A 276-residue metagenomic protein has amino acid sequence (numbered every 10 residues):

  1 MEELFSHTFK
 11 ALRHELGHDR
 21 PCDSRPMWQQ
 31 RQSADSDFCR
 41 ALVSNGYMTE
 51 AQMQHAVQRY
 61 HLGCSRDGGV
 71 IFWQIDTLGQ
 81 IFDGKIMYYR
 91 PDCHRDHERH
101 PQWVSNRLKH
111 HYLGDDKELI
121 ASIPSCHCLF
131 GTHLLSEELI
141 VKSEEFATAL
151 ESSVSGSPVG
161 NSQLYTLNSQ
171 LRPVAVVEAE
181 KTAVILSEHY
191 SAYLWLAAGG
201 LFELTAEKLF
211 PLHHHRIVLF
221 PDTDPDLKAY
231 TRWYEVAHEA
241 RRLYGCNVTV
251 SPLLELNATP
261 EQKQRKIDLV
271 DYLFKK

Functional and structural regions predicted by a protein language model:
M1-F82, D115, K275: TOPRIM metal-binding catalytic domain and adjacent DNA-binding surface shared by DnaG-type primases
T8, P26, P124-H127, E138 (+7 more regions): Serine/proline-rich low-complexity intrinsically disordered segments, especially terminal tails, linkers
R13, G17, P21, S33 (+4 more regions): Intrinsically disordered, low-complexity regulatory regions of eukaryotic regulatory proteins
R20-P21, D96, D226: Intrinsically disordered, low-complexity regions enriched in Ser/Pro/Gly/Gln/His and often acidic
S24, C128-F130, V248: Residue-level detector of bioactive/disordered segments in secreted/extracellular proteins and virion assembly
W28-Q30, A56-Y60, Y89, H100-W103 (+3 more regions): Aromatic side chains
I71-H213: Phosphate-handling DNA/RNA-contact segment within nucleic-acid enzymes
A147-A149, L171-V174, E180-K276: TOPRIM fold recognition
